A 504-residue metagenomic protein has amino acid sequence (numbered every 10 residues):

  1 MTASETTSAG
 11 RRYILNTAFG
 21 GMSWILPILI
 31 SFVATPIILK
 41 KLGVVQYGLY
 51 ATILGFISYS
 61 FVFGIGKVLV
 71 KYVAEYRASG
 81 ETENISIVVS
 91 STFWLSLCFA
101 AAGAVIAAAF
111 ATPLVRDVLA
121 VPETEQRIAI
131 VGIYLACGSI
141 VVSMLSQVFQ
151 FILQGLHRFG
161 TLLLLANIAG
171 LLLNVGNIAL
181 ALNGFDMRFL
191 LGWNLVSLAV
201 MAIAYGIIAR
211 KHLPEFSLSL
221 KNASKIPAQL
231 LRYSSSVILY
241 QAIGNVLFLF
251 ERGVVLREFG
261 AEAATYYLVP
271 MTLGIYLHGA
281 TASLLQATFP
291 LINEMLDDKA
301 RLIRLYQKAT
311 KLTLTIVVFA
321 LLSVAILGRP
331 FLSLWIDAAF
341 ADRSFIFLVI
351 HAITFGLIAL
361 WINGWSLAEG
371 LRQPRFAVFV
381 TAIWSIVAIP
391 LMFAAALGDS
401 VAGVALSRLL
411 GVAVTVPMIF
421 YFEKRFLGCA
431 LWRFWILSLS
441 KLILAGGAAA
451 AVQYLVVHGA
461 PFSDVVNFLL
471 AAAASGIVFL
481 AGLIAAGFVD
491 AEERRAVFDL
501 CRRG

Functional and structural regions predicted by a protein language model:
M1-I30, E83-S91, Q126-A129, L220-Y240 (+1 more regions): N-terminal membrane topogenesis motif
M1-Y13, M187-R188, Y205-F248, L291 (+3 more regions): Interhelical loop/hinge segments that connect adjacent transmembrane helices in multipass membrane
A3, V131-L135, V349, W384 (+2 more regions): Transmembrane alpha-helical segments of multi-pass transport proteins
R12-A74, A101-A108, L135, S139 (+4 more regions): Signature of the first transmembrane helix
L15-S31, A169, W193-Y205, A209 (+5 more regions): Transmembrane helical elements of multi-pass membrane transporters/channels
V44, A111-L135, A261, A325-F355: Interfacial segments at transmembrane-helix termini and the short loops linking adjacent helices
F63-S79, G155, L213-E215, P270 (+2 more regions): Helix-loop junctions and terminal segments of transmembrane helices in multi-pass membrane transport/translocation
L163-H212, M271, A382-A388, G398-E423 (+3 more regions): Hydrophobic alpha-helical transmembrane segments
